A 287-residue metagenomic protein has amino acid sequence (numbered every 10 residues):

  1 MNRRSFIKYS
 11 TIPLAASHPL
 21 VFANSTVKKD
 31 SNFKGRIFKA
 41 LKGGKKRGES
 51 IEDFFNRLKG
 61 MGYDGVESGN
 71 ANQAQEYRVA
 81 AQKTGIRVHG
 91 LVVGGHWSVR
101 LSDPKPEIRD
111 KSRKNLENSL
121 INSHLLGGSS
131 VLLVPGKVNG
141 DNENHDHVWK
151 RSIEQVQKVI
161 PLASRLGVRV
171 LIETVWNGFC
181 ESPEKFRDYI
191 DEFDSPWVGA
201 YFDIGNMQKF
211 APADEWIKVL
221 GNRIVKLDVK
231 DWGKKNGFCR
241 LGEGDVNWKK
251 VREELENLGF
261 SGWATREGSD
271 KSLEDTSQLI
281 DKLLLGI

Functional and structural regions predicted by a protein language model:
N2-A40, R47-K59, P183-V198, G205-I287: Histidine-acidic metal/acid-base catalytic patches
S10-S17, S102-F202, K209: Active-site acidic/histidine proton-transfer and metal-coordination neighborhood in alpha/beta enzyme cores
L41, L58, V66, A81 (+7 more regions): Conserved, mostly hydrophobic/aromatic
K45, E52, M61-D64, S68-E154 (+5 more regions): Structural motif corresponding to the early beta-alpha repeats
G62, G85, G127, G167 (+2 more regions): Residue-level detector of structured alpha->beta connecting loops
E76-K83, Q155-L162, W216, K250-E254: Catalytic-core regions built around general acid/base machinery
